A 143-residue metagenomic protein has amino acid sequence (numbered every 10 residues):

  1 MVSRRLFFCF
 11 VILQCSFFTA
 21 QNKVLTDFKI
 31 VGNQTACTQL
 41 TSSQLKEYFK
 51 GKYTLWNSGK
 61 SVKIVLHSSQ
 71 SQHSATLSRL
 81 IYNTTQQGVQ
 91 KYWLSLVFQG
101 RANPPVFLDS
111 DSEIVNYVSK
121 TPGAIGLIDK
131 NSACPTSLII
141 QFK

Functional and structural regions predicted by a protein language model:
M1-N22: Bacterial Sec-dependent N-terminal signal peptides
N22-K143: Flexible loop/hinge segments at secondary-structure junctions
